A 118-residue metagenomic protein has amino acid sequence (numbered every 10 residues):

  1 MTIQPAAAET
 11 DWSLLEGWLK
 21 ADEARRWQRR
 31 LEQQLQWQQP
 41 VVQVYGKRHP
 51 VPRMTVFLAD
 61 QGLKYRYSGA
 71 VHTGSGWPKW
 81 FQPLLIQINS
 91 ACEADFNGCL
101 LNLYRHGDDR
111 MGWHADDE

Functional and structural regions predicted by a protein language model:
M1-E118: Non-heme Fe(II) oxygenase metal-center motifs and adjacent flexible, charged/small-residue loops
